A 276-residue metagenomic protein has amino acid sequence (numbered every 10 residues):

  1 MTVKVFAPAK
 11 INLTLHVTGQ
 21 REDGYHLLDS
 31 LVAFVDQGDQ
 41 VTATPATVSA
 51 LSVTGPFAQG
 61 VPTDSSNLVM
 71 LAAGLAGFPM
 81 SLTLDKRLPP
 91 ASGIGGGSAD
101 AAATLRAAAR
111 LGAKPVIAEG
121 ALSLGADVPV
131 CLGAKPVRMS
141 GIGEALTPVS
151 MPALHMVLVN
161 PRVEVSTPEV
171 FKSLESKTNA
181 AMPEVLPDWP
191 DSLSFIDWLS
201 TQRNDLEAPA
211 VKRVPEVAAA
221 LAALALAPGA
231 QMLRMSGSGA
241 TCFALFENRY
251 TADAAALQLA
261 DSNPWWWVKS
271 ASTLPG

Functional and structural regions predicted by a protein language model:
M1-S92, R110, N160: ATP-binding N-lobe of GHMP and related small-molecule kinases
T18, L245-N248: Residue-level recognition of strand-loop junctions within catalytic nucleotide-signaling folds
L51, G133, R138-M232, E247-Y250 (+2 more regions): Conserved, helical-rich catalytic subdomain that frames metal- and/or nucleotide-binding sites in enzyme alpha/beta
F78-T83, R106-L124, N248-D261: Phosphate-handling active-site elements
S92-E119, V130: DPxDG-like acidic metal-binding loop motif
A240-C242: Conserved glycine-rich beta-strand-loop-beta hairpin in the small C-terminal domain of fold type I
